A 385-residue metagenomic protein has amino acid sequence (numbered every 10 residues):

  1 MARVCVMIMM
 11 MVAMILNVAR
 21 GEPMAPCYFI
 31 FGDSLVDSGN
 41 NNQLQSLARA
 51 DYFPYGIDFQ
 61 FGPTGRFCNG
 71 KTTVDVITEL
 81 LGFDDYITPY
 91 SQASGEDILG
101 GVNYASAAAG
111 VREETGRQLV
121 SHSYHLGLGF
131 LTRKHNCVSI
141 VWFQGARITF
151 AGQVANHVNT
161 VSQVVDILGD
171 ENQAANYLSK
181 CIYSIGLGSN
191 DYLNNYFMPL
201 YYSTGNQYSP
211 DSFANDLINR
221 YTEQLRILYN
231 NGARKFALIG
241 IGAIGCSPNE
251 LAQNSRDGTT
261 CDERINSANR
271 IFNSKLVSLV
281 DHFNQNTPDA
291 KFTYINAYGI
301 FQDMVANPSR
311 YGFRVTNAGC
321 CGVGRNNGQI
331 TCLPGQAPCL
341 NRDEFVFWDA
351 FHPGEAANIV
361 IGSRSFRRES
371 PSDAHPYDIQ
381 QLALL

Functional and structural regions predicted by a protein language model:
A2-L385: Conserved active-site regions of diverse hydrolases
